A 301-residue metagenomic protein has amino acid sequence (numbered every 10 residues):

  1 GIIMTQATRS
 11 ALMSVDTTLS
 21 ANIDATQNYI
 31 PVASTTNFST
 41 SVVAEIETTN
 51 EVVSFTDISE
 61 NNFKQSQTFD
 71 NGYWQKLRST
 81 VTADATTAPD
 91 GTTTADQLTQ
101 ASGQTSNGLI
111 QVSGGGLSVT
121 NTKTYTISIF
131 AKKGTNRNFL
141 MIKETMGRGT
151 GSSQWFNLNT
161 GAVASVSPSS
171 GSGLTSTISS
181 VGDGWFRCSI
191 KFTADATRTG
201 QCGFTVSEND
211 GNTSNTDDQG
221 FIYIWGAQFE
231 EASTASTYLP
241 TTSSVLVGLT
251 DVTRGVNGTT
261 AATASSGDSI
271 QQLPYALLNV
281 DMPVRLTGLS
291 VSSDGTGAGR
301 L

Functional and structural regions predicted by a protein language model:
G1-E60, T82-D84, P89, L249-T259 (+4 more regions): Autoprocessing Asn-cyclization modules and mimics
S20, I110-S118, G173-S180, K191: Beta-strand-rich interaction surfaces with strong enrichment in secreted/lumenal proteins
D57-N71, T193-R198, V206-G248, N257-T287 (+1 more regions): Extracellular polysaccharide-targeting segments
D84-G108: Short carbohydrate-recognition loop motifs
S106, V119-T126, T135-R137, T197-T199: Extended extracellular/luminal ectodomain segments enriched in beta-structured repeat modules
S113-I127, I178-D183, D217-F221: Extracellular/lumenal carbohydrate-interaction signature centered on repeated Trp-anchored short motifs
F130-N136, K143-T145, T193-D195, V291-S292: Solvent-exposed strand-to-loop "edge" motifs in beta-rich extracellular domains
W155-T197: Extracellular carbohydrate recognition and processing domains and analogous Trp-centered ligand-binding platforms
